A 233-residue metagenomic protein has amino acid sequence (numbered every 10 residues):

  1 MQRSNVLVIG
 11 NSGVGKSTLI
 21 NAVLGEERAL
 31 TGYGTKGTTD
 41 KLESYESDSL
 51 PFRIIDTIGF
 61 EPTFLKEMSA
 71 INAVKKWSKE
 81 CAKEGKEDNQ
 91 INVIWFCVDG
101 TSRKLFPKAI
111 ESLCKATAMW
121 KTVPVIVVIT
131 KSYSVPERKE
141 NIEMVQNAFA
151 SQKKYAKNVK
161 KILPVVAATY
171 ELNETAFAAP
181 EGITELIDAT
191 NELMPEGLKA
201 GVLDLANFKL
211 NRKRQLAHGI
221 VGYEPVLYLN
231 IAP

Functional and structural regions predicted by a protein language model:
M1-F64: Conserved G1/Walker A P-loop phosphate-binding module
E27, P62-T63, S102-L105, P136-E137 (+1 more regions): Conserved protein kinase catalytic core
G34-T35, E67-V74: Short glycine-rich substrate-engagement loop in P-loop NTPases that contacts/grips substrate
S49, N72-N158: Conserved C-terminal guanine-recognition region of P-loop GTPase G domains, centered on the G4
V123, Y133-K199: Canonical P-loop GTPase G-domain recognition
E196-N211: Short, flexible loop/turn segments with low-complexity composition
R212-L216: Regulatory, non-catalytic segments
A217-P233: Membrane-inserting effector segments that mediate pore formation, membrane fusion, or transient membrane insertion
